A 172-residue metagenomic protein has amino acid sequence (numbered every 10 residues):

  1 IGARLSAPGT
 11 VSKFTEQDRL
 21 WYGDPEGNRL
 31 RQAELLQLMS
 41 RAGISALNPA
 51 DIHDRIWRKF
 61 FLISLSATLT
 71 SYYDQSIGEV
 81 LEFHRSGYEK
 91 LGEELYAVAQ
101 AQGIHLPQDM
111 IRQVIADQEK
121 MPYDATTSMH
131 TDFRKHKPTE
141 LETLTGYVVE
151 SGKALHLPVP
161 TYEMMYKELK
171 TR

Functional and structural regions predicted by a protein language model:
I1-R55: Rossmann-fold dinucleotide-binding core
L5, T70, T143: Active-site-proximal flexible loops/turns
T10-W21, Y73-V80, A125-K135: Helix-loop-beta segment of a Rossmann-like dinucleotide-binding subdomain
R19-G23, S71-D74, S86, K167: Glycine-rich loops and low-complexity Gly/Arg-rich segments that provide flexible linkers or classic glycine-based
G27, F83, G87, E140: Conserved acidic
H53-Y96, Y123: Active-site-proximal catalytic alpha-helix in oxidoreductases
E89-R172: NAD(P)-dependent Rossmann-like dehydrogenase/reductase catalytic/cofactor-binding core
